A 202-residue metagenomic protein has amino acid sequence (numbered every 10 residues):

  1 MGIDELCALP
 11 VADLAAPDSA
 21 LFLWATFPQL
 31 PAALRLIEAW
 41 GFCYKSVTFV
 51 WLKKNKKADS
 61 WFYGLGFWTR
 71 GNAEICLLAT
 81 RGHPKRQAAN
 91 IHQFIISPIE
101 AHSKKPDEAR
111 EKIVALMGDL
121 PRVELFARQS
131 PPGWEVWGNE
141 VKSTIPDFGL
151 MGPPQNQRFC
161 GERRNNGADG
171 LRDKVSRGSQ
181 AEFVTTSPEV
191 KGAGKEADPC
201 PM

Functional and structural regions predicted by a protein language model:
M1-M202: Class I S-adenosyl-L-methionine-dependent methyltransferase catalytic core
